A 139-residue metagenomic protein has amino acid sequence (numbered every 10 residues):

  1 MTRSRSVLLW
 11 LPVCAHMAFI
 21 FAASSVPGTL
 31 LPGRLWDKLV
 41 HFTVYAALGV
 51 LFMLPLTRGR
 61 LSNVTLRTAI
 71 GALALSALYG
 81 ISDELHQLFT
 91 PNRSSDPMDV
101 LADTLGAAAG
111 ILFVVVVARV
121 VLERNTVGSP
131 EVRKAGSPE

Functional and structural regions predicted by a protein language model:
M1-P91, P97-E139: Bulky hydrophobic segments
